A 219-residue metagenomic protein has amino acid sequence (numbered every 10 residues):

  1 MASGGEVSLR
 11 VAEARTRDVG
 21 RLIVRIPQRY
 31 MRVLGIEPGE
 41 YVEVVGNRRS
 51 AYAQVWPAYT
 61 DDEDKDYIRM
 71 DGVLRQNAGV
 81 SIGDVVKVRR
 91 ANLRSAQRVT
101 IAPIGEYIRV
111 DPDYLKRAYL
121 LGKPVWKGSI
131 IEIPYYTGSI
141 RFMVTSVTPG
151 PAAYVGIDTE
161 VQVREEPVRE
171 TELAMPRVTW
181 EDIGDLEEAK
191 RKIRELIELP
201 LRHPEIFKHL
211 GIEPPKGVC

Functional and structural regions predicted by a protein language model:
M1-W180: Beta-strand/loop-dominated core regions that host nucleotide or nucleotide-derived cofactor-binding catalytic loops
Y59, I108, W126, V161 (+3 more regions): Residue-level detector of solvent-exposed, low-hydrophobicity positions
M175-G217: Pre-Walker A (pre-P-loop) alpha-helix and adjacent loop at the N terminus of AAA/AAA+ ATPase modules, a conserved
